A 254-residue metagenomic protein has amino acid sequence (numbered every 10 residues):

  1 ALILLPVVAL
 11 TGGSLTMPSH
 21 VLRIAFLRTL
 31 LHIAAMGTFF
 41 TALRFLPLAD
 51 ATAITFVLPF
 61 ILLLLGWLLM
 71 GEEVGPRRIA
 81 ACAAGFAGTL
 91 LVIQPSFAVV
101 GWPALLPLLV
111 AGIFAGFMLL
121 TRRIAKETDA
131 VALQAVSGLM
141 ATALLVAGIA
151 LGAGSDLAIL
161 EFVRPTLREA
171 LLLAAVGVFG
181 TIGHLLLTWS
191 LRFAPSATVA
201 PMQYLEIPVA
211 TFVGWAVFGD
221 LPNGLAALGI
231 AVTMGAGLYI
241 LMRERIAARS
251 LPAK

Functional and structural regions predicted by a protein language model:
A1-L2, T41-P59, V100-I113, P165-G180 (+1 more regions): Structural signature of hydrophobic alpha-helical transmembrane segments
L4, A9, V99-A158, F162-P165 (+1 more regions): Transmembrane alpha-helical segments that form core, pore/gating elements of small-molecule transporters/exporters
L5, T29-G37, P59-L64, T89 (+6 more regions): Hydrophobic/small/kink-forming positions within alpha-helical transmembrane segments of polytopic membrane proteins
V8-A9, G13-T38, W102-V110, I159-I182: Loop-to-transmembrane-helix transition segments
T41, P59-A80, P208-A227: C-terminal transmembrane-helix exit sites in multi-pass transporters
T52-V57, I124-M140, T181-A216: Helix-helix packing/entry segments at the starts of transmembrane helices
R77-Q94, L225-E244: Hydrophobic transmembrane alpha-helices of multi-pass small-molecule transport proteins
L90-W102, G152-L172, W215, G219-P222: Membrane-interface helix termini and inter-helical loops of multi-pass transporters
